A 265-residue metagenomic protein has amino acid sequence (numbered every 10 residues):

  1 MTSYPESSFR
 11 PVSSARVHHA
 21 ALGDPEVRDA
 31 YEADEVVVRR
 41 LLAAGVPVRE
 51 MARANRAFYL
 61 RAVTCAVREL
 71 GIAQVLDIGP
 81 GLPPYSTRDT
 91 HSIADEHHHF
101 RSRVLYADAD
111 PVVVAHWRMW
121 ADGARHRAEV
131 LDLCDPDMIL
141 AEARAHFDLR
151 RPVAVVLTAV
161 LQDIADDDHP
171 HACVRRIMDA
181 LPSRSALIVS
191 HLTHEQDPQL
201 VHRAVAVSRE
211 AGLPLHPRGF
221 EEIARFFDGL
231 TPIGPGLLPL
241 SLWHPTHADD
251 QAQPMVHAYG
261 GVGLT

Functional and structural regions predicted by a protein language model:
M1-L131, P136-D137, E142-L149, H257: Rossmann-like AdoMet
E129, A154-L157, C173-V174, A180-L192: Conserved beta-strand signature within the Rossmann-like core of class I S-adenosyl-L-methionine
C134-A141, Q162-I177: A short, conserved alpha-helix within the catalytic core of class I
L149-Q162: Short SAM/SAH-binding signature in class I
V160-D163, L192-Q196: Short "lid" loop at the C-terminus of a central beta-strand within the Rossmann-like core of SAM-dependent
D197-A211: Short, glycine-/aromatic-enriched active-site segment of Class I SAM-dependent methyltransferases
L213-L237: Short alpha-helix
L242-T265: Core SAM-dependent methyltransferase catalytic element
